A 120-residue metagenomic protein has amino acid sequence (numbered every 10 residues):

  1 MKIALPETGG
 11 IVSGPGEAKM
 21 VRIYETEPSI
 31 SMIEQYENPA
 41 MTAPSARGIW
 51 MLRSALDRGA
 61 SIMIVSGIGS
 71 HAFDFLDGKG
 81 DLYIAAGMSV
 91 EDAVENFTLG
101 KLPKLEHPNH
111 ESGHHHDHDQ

Functional and structural regions predicted by a protein language model:
M1-W50, L56-R58, D77-G78, L82-Q120: Non-catalytic interface/targeting segments
S61-I62: Structural motif
I68-A72: Short, glycine/polar-rich helix-capping loops at beta-to-alpha or helix-loop-helix junctions that flank or form
